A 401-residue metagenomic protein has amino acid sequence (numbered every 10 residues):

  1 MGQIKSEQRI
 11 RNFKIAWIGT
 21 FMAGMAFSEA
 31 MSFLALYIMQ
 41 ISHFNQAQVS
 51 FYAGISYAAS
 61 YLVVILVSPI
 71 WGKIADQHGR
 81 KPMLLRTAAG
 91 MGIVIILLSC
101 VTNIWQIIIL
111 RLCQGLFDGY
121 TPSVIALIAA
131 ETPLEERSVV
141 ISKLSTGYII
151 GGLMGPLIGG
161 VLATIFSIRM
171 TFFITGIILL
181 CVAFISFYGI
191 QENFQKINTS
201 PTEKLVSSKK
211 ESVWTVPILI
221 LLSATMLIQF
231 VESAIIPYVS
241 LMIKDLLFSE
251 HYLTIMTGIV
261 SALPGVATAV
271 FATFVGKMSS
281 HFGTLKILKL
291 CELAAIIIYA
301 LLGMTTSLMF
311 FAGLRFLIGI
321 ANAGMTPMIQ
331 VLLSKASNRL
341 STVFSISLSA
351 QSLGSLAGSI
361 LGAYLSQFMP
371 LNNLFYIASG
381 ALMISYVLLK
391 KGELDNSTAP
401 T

Functional and structural regions predicted by a protein language model:
M1-F13, Q191-L221: Juxtamembrane intracellular "pre-TM" segments in multi-pass secondary transporters
F21, V94, W105-G119, M226 (+1 more regions): Hydrophobic core of transmembrane alpha-helices in multi-pass small-molecule transporters, especially MFS/SLC-type
F33-S50, P237-I255: Short amphipathic helix-loop junctions that connect adjacent transmembrane helices in Major Facilitator Superfamily/SLC
G54-W71, A262-F274: Central cavity-lining transmembrane alpha-helices of secondary-active solute carriers, predominantly the Major
I65-L98, T102, S279-F282: Conserved MFS/SLC helix-loop-helix module at the cytosolic interface between two early adjacent transmembrane helices
P82-L97, G176, K286-L301, S379: Structural signature of the two symmetry-related core transmembrane helices
L110-Y148: Cytoplasmic helix-loop-helix junction between adjacent transmembrane helices in 12-TM secondary transporters
R339-F368: A late C-terminal transmembrane helix in Major Facilitator Superfamily
